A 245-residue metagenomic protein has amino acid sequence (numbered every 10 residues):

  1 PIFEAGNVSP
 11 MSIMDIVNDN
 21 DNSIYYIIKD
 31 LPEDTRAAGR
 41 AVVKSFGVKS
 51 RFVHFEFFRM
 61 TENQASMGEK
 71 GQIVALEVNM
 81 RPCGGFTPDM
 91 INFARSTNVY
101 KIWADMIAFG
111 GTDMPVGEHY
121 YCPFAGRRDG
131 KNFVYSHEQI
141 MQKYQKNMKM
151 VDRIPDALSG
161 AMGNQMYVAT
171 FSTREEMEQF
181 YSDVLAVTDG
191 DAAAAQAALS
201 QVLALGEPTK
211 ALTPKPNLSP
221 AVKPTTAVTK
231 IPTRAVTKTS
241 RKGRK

Functional and structural regions predicted by a protein language model:
P1-S66: Internal nucleotide-binding/catalytic subdomain
F3-A5, S9, N18, C83 (+2 more regions): Short, acidic Gly/Pro/Ser/Thr-rich loop/turn segments
S9-P10, A75-L76, Y167: Short hydrophobic-aromatic micro-motifs
M14, N63, N79-M80, R128-K131 (+1 more regions): A broadly conserved detector of short glycine/acidic/proline-rich loop/turn motifs that flank catalytic sites and bind
D34-F55, N79-G130: Active-site "cap" helix and flanking loop/linker of ATP-utilizing ligase/carboxylase catalytic domains
K49-R51, K70-Q72, A161: Residue-level preference for beta-strand/loop junctions
A65-P82: A short beta-strand motif that forms the metal-chelation/ATP-contact edge of phosphoryl-transfer active sites
A104-K245: Peripheral (often C-terminal) accessory segments that flank ATP-dependent C-N-forming ligase machineries
